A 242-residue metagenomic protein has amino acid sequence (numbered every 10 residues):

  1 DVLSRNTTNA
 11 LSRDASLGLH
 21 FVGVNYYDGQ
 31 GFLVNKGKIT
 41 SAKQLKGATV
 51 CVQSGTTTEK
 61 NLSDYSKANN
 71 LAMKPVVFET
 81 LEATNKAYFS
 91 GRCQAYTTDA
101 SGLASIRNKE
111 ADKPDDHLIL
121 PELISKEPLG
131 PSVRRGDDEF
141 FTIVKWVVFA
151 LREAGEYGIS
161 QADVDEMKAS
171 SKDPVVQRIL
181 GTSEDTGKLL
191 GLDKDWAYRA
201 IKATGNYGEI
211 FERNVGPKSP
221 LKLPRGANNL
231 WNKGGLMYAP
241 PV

Functional and structural regions predicted by a protein language model:
D1, L45, Y88-F89, P131 (+1 more regions): Hydrophobic residues within well-ordered alpha-helices
D1-Q44, S101-S125, Y238-P241: Acidic, polar ligand-binding/catalytic clefts
D1-R5, A48-C51, F89-T98: Alpha-to-beta junction loops
T8-N9, Y27-N85: Bilobed "Venus flytrap"/periplasmic-binding protein-like clamshell domains and structurally analogous long
K36-T40, A48-T49, S54-T57, G102 (+2 more regions): Extended ligand-binding regions for polar small-molecule ligands
P75, P114-D115, E139-F141: A residue-level marker of the well-folded mature domains of exported/periplasmic proteins
L81-A87, C93, G102-L103: Short, hydrophobic alpha-helical packing/hinge segments within bilobed ligand-binding/sensory domains
L180-V242: C-terminal functional modules
